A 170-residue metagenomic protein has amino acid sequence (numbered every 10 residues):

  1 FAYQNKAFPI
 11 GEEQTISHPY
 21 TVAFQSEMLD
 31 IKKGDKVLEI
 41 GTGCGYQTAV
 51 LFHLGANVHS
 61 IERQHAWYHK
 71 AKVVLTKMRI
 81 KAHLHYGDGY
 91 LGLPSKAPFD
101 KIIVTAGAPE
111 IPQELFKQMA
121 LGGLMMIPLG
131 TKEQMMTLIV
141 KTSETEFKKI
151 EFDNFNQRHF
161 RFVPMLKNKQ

Functional and structural regions predicted by a protein language model:
A2-N5, I16-K33: Conserved alpha-helix/loop element of class I SAM-dependent methyltransferases that forms part of the SAM/SAH-binding
N5, S17, G43, G87 (+4 more regions): Generic intrinsically disordered, low-complexity segments enriched for polar/acidic and small residues
A7-P9: Individual transmembrane alpha-helix segments
I16-H18, Q25, A97-F99, M119 (+3 more regions): Surface-exposed beta-strand edges and their flanking turn/coil or helix-capping segments
D30-E144: Conserved nucleotide-cofactor-binding alpha/beta core module
G130-Q170: Active-site capping/gating segments
